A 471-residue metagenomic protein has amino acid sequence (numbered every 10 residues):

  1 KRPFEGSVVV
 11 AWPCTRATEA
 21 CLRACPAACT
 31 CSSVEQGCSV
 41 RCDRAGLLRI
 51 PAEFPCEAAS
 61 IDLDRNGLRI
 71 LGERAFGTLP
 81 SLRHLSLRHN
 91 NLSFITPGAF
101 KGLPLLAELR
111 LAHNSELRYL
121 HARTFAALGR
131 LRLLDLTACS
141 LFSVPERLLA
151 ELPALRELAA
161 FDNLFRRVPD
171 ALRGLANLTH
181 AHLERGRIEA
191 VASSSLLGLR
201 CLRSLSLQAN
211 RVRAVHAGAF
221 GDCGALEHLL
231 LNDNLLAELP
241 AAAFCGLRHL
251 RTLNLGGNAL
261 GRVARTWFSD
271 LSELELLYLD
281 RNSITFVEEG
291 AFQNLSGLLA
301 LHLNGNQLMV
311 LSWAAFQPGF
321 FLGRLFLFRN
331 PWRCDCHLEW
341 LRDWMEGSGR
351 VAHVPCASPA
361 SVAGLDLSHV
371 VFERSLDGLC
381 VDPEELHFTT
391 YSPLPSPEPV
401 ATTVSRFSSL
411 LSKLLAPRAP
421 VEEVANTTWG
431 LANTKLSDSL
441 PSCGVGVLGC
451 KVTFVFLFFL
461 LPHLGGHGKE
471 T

Functional and structural regions predicted by a protein language model:
K1-C25, C31-G37, G323-E470: Membrane-proximal C-terminal cap and juxtamembrane stalk of leucine-rich repeat ectodomains
V34-A75, L79-L82, R88: LRR N-terminal entry segment and analogous cap-like coil->beta motifs
V40, A59-L63, L82-L87, L106-A112 (+9 more regions): Conserved hydrophobic beta-strand positions in leucine-rich repeat
A45, N66, N90, N114-S115 (+9 more regions): Consensus "Asn ladder" position of solenoid repeat domains
L47-A52, G72-R74, T96-G98, L120-R123 (+9 more regions): The feature encodes a structural signal of leucine-rich repeats
L48, R69, S93, L117-R118 (+11 more regions): Leucine-rich repeat
F54-E57, G77-S81, K101-L106, N114 (+11 more regions): Leucine-rich repeat
S115-E238: Solenoidal tandem-repeat scaffolds enriched in leucines and small polar residues
